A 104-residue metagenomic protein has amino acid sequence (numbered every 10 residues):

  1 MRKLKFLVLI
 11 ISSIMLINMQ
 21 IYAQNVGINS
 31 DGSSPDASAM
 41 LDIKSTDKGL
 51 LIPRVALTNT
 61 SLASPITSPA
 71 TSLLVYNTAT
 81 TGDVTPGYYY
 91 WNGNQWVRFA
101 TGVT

Functional and structural regions predicted by a protein language model:
L4-K5, S13, Q20-W91, Q95-T104: C-terminal trimerization/auto-chaperone modules of long, extracellular attachment fibers and adhesins
